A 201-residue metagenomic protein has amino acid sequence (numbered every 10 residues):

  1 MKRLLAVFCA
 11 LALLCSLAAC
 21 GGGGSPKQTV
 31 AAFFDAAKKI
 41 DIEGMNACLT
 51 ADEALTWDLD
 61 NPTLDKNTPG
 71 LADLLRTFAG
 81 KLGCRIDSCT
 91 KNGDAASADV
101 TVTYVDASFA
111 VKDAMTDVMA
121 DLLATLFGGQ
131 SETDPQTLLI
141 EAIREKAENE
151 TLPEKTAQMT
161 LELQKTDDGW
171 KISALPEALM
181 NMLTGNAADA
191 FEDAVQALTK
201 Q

Functional and structural regions predicted by a protein language model:
K2-A10: Sec-dependent signal peptide recognition, specifically the positively charged N-region followed immediately by
C15-A19: C-terminal motif of bacterial Sec signal peptides marking the signal peptidase cleavage site
G21-G24: Bacterial signal peptide processing site
P26, V30: Extracellular/lumenal and peripheral-membrane lipid-interaction modules
A31-C48: Short acidic-aromatic low-complexity motifs
N46-L123: Short solvent-exposed beta->alpha transition segments
A72-R76, D134-E154: Intrinsically disordered, low-complexity acidic Ser/Thr-rich regulatory segments
V118-P135, N149-T199: Short beta-strand edge/turn micro-motifs at domain boundaries
